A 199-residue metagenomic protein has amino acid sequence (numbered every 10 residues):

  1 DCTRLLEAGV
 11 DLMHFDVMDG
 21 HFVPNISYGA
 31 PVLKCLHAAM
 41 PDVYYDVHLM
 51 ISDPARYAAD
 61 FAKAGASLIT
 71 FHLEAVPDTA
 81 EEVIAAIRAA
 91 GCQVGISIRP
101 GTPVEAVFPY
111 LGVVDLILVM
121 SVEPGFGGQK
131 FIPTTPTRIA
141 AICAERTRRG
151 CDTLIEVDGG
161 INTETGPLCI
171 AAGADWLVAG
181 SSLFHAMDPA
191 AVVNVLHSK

Functional and structural regions predicted by a protein language model:
L5, D16, F61, I117 (+5 more regions): Conserved, mostly hydrophobic/aromatic
E7-L12, A66, V114, A174: A structural motif
M13-V32, V76, V122-K130: Glycine-rich, proline-tolerant flexible connector loops at the mouths of alpha/beta enzymes
M18-G20, M50-P54, E74-V76, R99-G101 (+3 more regions): Active-site beta-loop-alpha junctions enriched in small/polar residues
H21-P54, A58, G166-L183: A short alpha/beta connector and helix-capping loop motif
D42, R56-Y57, A66-L154: Conserved anion-binding
A55-K63, T102-V113, G159-L177: Catalytic cores of alpha/beta
I170, S182-K199: C-terminal helical cap(s) of enzyme catalytic domains, especially alpha/beta-barrels
